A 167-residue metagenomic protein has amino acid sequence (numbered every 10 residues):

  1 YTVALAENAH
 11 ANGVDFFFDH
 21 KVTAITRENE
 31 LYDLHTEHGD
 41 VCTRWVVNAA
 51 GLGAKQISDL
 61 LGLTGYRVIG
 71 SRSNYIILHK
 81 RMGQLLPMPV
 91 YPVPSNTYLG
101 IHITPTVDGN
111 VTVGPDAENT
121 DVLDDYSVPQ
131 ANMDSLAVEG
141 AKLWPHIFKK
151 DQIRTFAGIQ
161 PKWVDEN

Functional and structural regions predicted by a protein language model:
Y1-R44: Helical element adjacent to the flavin cofactor pocket in flavoenzyme catalytic cores
D40, W45, A50-N167: Active-site substrate-recognition segment that forms the wall of the catalytic cavity or substrate channel
